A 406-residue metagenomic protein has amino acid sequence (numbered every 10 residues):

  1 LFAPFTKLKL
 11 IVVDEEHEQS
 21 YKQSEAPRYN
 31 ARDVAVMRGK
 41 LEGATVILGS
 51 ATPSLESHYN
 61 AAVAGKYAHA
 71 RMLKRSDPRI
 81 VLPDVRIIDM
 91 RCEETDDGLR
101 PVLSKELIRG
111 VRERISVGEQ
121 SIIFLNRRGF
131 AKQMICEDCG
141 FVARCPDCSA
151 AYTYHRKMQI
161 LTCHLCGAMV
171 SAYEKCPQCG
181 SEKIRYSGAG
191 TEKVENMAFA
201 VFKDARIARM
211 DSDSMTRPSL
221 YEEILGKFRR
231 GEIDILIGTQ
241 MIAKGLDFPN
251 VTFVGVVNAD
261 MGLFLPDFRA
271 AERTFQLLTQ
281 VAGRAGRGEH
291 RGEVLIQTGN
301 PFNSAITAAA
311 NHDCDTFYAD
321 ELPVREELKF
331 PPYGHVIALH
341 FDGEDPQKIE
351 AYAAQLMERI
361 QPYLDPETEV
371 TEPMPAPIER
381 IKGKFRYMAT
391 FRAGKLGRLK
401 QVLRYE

Functional and structural regions predicted by a protein language model:
L1-E350, M388-A389, G397: Inter-lobe coupling/hinge segments of SF2-like helicase ATPases
F141, E379-R392: Short, low-order "capping/linker" segments at domain edges
E326-P331, A376-K382: Short, flexible, solvent-exposed loop/turn segments with mixed acidic/basic and small polar residues
Y352-E358, K400-E406: Short amphipathic alpha-helices in soluble, non-transmembrane regions that often serve as interface/regulatory elements
L364-A376: Short beta-strand elements
V370, K395, R404: Structured alpha/beta or helical-core interaction and ligand-binding surfaces enriched in interleaved
